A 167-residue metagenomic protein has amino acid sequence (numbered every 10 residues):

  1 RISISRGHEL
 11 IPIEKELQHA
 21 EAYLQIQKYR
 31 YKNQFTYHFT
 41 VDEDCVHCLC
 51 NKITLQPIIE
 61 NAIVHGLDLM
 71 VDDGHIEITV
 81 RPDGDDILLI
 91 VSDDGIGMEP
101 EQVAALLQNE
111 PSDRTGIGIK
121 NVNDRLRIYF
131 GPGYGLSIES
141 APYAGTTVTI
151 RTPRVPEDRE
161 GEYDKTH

Functional and structural regions predicted by a protein language model:
R1-E139, G145-T149: Two-component histidine phosphotransfer core
S140-H167: C-terminal end segment of the histidine kinase catalytic
